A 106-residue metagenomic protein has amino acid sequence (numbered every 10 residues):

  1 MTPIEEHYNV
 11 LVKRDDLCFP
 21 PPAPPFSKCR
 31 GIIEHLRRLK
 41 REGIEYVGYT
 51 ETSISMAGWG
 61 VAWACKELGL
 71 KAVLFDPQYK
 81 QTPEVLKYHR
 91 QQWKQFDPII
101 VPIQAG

Functional and structural regions predicted by a protein language model:
M1-E45: Positively charged, low-complexity intrinsically disordered leader regions
N9-L11, K71, I99-I100: Conserved beta-strand segments of alpha/beta enzyme cores
K13-L17, T52, I103: Fold-independent oxyanion-binding glycine-rich loops and adjacent beta-strand/coil segments at enzyme active sites
P21, S55-G60, Q81-V85: Short active-site-adjacent helix-start/loop capping segments
F26-R30, M56, Y88: Conserved active-site and cofactor/substrate-binding residues in soluble primary-metabolism enzymes
G43-A62, L68-P77: A short, small-residue-rich loop immediately preceding and capping a beta-strand
Q78-G106: Small/polar-residue-rich loop-to-helix segments that shape phosphate-bearing ligand pockets
